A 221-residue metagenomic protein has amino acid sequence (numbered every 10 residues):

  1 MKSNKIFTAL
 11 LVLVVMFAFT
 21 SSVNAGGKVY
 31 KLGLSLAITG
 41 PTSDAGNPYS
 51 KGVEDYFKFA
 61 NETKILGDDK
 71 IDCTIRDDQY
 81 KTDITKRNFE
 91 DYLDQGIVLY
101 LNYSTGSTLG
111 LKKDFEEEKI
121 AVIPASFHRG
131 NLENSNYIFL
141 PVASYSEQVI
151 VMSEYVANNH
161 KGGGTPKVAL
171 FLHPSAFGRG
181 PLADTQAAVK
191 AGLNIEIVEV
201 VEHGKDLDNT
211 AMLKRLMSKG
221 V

Functional and structural regions predicted by a protein language model:
M1-K31, E62, D94: Short, low-complexity disordered leader/linker segments with a strong preference for bacterial N-terminal type II
V23-L34, K64-K70, A157-P166: Immediate post-signal peptide segment of exported/extracytoplasmic ligand-binding proteins
K28-Y49, Y103, K167-H173: Short beta-strand segments enriched in small/hydrophobic residues
V29, D44-K51, T63-L132, P141 (+1 more regions): Beta-alpha junction/loop-to-helix N-cap segments that form part of ligand/metal-binding clefts
T42-L66, A183-A191: Short, polar/charged alpha-helical segment
D69-I71, I120, N136, P166 (+1 more regions): A structural micro-motif
N131, I138-V221: Extracellular/periplasmic Venus flytrap/periplasmic-binding protein
